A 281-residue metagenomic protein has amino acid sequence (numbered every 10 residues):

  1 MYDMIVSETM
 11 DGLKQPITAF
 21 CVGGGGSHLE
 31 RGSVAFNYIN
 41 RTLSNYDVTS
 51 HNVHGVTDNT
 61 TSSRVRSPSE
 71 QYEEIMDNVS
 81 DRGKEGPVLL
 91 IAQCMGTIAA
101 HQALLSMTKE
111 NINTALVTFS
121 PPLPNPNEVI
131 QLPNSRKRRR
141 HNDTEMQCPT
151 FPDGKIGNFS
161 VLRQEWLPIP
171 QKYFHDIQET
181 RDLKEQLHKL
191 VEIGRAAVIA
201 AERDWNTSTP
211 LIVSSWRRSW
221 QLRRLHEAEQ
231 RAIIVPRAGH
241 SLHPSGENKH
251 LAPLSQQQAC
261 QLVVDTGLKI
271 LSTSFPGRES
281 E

Functional and structural regions predicted by a protein language model:
I5, T9-H54: Short, surface-exposed "cap/lid" segments of acyl-processing enzymes
G25, N52-N59, P122, A238-G239: Short beta-to-alpha linker loops that shape the active-site pocket of alpha/beta-hydrolase fold enzymes
R31, H54-E85, L254: Catalytic nucleophile-loop/oxyanion-hole region of alpha/beta-hydrolase and closely related hydrolase-like folds
S33-N37, S69, T209-S214: Short, surface-exposed alpha-helical segments at coil->helix boundaries
N37, R41, Q102-K109: Short, well-ordered alpha-helices that flank and scaffold nucleotide-derived cofactor binding pockets
Y38, E70, E74-N78, D176 (+1 more regions): Alpha-helical elements of Rossmann-like donor-binding domains used by nucleotide-donor carbohydrate transfer enzymes
P87-L89, I98, L105, E110-S274: The alpha/beta-hydrolase serine catalytic core
